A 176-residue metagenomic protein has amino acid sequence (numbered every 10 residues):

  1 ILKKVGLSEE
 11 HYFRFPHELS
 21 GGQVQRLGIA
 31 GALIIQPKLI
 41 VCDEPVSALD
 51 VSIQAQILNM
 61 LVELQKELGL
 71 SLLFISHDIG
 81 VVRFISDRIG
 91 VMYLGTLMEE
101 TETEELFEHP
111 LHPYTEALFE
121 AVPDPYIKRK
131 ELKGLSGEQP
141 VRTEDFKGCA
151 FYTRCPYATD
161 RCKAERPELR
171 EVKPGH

Functional and structural regions predicted by a protein language model:
L2-E10, F119-E120: Conserved ABC ATPase "signature" region
F13-F15, K130: Interfacial catalytic loop of ABC nucleotide-binding domains
F15-L19, Q23: Conserved ABC ATPase signature
A32, L73, G90, G148-A150 (+1 more regions): ABC nucleotide-binding domain signature
I34-K38: A short, proline-enriched helix->beta-strand linker immediately N-terminal to the Walker B motif in ABC-type P-loop
V41, P45, L49, I53-K130: P-loop NTP-binding/switch modules centered on Walker-like glycine-rich loops
E102-H176: Charged, flexible cofactor/metal-binding loops and thiol motifs
